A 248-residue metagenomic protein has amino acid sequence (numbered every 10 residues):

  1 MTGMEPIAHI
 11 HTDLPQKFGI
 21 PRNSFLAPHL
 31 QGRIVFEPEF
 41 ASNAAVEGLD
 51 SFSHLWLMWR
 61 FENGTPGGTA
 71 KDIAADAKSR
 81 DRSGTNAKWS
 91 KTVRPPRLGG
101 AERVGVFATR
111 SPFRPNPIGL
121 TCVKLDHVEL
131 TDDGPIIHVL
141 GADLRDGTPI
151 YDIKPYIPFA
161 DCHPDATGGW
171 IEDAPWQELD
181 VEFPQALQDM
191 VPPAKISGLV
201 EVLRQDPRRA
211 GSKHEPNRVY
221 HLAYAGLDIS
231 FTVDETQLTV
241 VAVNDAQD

Functional and structural regions predicted by a protein language model:
M1-C122, D126-D248: Glycine-rich, low-complexity intrinsically disordered segments
